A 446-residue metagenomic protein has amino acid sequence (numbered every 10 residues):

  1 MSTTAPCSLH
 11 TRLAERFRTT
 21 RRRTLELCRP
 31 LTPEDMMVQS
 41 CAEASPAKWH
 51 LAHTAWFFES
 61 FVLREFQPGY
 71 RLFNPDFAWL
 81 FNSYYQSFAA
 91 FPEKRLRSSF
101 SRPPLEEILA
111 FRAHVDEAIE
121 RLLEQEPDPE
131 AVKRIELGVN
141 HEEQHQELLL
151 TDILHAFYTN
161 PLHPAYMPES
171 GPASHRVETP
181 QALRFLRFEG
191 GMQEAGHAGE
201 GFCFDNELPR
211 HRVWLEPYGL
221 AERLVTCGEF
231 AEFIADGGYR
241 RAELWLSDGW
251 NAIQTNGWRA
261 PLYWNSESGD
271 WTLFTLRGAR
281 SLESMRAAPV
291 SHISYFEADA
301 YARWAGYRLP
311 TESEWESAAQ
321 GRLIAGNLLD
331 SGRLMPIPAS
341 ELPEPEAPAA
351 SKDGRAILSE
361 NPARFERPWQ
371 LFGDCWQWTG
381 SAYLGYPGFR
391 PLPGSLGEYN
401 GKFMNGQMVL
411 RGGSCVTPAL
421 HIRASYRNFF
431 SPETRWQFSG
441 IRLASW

Functional and structural regions predicted by a protein language model:
M1-S45, W49-A118, D128, V132-E147 (+10 more regions): Disulfide-stabilized, aromatic/cysteine-rich ligand-recognition loop
G138, E142-Q144, L148, D152 (+4 more regions): Functional-site microenvironments in short loops/helix caps that host divalent-cation chemistry
